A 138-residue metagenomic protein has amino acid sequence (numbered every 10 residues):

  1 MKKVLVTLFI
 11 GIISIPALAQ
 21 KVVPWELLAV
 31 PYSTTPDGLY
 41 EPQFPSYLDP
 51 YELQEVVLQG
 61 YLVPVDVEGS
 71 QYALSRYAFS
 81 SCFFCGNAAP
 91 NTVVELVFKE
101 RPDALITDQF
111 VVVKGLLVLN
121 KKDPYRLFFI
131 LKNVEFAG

Functional and structural regions predicted by a protein language model:
M1-V4: Positively charged n-region of N-terminal signal peptides that target proteins for export
T7-F9: Sec-dependent N-terminal signal peptides
S14-P16: N-terminal signal peptide c-region/cleavage motif recognized by signal peptidases
A19-G138: OB-fold and OB-like single-stranded nucleic-acid-recognition modules and their adjacent interaction interfaces
